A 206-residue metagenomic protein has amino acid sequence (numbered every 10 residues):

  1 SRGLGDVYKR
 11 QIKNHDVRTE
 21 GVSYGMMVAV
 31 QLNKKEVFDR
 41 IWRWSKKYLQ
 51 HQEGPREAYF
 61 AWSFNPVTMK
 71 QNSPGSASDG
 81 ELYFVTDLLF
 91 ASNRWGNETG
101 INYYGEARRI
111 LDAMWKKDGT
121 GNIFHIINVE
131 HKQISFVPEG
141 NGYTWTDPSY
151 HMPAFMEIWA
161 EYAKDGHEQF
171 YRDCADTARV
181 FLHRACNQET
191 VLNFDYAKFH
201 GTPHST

Functional and structural regions predicted by a protein language model:
G3-Y8: Short, small-residue-biased leader/transition segments that mark boundaries at the very start of proteins
K9-R10, I134: Generic recognition of long tandem-repeat/solenoid scaffolds
Q11-H15, M26-Q31, Q71-P74, G96-T99 (+1 more regions): Second-shell loop/turn segments in exported
H15-T19, G54-E57, G75-D79, I101-T206: Extended ligand-binding clefts on enzyme/binding-domain cores
G21-V37, W44-K47, L82-E98, H151-H167: Well-ordered alpha-helical scaffold segments within catalytic/enzyme domains
K35-S76: Helix-terminus loop motifs that line ligand-binding clefts
R40-K47, N72, L89-F90, G105-W115: Active-site-adjacent structural elements in enzyme catalytic domains
V67-P74, L88-N97, S135-G140: Short acidic, glycine/Ser/Thr-rich loop/turn "cap" segments at secondary-structure junctions
